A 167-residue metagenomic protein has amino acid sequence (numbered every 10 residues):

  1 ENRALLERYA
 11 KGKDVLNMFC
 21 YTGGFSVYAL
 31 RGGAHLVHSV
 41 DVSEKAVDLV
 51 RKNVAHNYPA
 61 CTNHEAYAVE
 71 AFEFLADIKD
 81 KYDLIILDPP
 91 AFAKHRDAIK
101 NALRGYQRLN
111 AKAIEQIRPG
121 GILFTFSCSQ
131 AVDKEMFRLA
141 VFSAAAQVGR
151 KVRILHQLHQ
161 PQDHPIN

Functional and structural regions predicted by a protein language model:
E1-K13: SAM-dependent Rossmann-like transferase core, predominantly class I methyltransferases with a strong bias toward
A10, Y58, Q116-R118: A generic alpha-to-beta junction signature in SAM-dependent methyltransferases
G12-Y21: Conserved class I S-adenosyl-L-methionine
T22-H35: Conserved SAM-binding loop of SAM-dependent methyltransferases across substrates and taxa, primarily the Class I
L36-D41: Conserved SAM-binding motif I beta-strand of class I
K45-I86: S-adenosyl-L-methionine
Y82-K112: Mobile active-site "lid"/loop adjacent to the S-adenosyl-L-methionine
R108, P119-N167: C-terminal catalytic and target-recognition region of SAM-dependent MTase-like enzymes, primarily methyltransferases
